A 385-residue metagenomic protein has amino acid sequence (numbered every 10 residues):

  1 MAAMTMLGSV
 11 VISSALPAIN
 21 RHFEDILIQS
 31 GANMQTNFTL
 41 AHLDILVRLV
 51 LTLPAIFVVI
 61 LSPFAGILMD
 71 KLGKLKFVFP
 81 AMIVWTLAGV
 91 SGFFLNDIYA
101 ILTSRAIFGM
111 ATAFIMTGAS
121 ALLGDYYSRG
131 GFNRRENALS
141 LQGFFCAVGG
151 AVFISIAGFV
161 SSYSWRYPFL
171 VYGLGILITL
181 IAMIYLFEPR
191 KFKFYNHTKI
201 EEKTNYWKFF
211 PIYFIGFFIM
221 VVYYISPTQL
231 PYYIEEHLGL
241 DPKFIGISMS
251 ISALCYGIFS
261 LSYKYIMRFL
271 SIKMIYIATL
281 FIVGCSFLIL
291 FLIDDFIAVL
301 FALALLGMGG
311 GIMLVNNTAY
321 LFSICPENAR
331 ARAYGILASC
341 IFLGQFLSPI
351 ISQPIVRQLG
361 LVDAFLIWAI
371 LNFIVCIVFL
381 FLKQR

Functional and structural regions predicted by a protein language model:
S13, K208-S250, G257: Extracytoplasmic gate region of multi-pass secondary transporters
A15-V59: Extracellular/periplasmic helix-loop-helix junction of adjacent transmembrane segments in MFS-like secondary
R48-G66, S250-S262: Central cavity-lining transmembrane alpha-helices of secondary-active solute carriers, predominantly the Major
V59-N96: Conserved MFS/SLC helix-loop-helix module at the cytosolic interface between two early adjacent transmembrane helices
I60-G73, F259-I272, V356: Helix-to-loop junctions at the C-terminal end of transmembrane segments in multipass secondary transporters
K76-V90, M274-I289: Structural signature of the two symmetry-related core transmembrane helices
I98, S104-C146: Cytoplasmic helix-loop-helix junction between adjacent transmembrane helices in 12-TM secondary transporters
R134, A138-F187: Helix-loop-helix hairpin linking two adjacent transmembrane segments in secondary transporters
